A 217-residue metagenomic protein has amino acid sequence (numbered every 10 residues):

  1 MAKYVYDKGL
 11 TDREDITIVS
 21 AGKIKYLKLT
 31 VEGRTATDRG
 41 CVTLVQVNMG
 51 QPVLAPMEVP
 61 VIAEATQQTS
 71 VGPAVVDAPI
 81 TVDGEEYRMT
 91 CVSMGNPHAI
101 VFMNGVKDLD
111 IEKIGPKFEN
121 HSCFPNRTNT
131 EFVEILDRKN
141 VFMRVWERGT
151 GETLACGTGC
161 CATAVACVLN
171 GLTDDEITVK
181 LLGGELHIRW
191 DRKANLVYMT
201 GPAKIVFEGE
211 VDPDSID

Functional and structural regions predicted by a protein language model:
M1-T153, V165-D217: Active-site proximal loop and beta-alpha junction motif in alpha/beta enzyme cores
T158-C160: Helical hairpin unit composed of two closely spaced alpha helices linked by a short loop
